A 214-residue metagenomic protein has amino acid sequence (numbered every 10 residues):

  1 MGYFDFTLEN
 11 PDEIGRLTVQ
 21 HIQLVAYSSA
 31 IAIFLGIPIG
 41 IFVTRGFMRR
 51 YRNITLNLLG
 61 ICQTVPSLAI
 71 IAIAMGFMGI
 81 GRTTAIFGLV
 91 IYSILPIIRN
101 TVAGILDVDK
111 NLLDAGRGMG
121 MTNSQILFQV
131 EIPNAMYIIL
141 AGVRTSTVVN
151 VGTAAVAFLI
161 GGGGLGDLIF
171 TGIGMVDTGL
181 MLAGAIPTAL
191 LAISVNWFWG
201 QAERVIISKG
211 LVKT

Functional and structural regions predicted by a protein language model:
I14-F42: Transmembrane alpha-helix signature in integral membrane proteins
Q20-L24, S67, I71-P96, L180 (+2 more regions): Loop-to-helix entry region at the N-terminal start of transmembrane alpha-helices in multi-pass membrane transporters
L35-I39, T84-L113, V143-V151, A155 (+1 more regions): Membrane-embedded alpha-helices of multi-pass transport/permease systems
I39-I73, R99-D107: Cytoplasmic-entry segments and transmembrane alpha-helices of multi-pass inner-membrane transporters
G76, T153-L182, P187, K213-T214: Glycine-rich helix-loop "coupling/hinge" segments at transmembrane-helix boundaries in multipass transporters
I91, N123-V156, G179, A183 (+3 more regions): Transmembrane alpha-helices
N100-I139: Short cytoplasmic-facing helical segments at TM-TM junctions of multi-pass membrane proteins
E203-T214: Short cytosolic juxtamembrane segments of multi-pass membrane proteins
